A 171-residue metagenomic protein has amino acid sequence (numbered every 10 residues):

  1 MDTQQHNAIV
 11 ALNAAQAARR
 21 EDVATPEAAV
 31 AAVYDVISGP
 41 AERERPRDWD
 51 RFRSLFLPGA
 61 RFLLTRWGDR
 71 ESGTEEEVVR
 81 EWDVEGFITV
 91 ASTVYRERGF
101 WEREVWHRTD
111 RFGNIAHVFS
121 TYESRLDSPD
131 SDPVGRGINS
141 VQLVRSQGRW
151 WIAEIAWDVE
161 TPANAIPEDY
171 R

Functional and structural regions predicted by a protein language model:
M1-L55, R171: Short, low-complexity N-terminal intrinsically disordered segments enriched in polar/charged residues
D2-V10, H117, P129, R136-I166: Short beta-strand edge/turn micro-motifs at domain boundaries
Q16, V23, V33, G86-V90 (+4 more regions): Non-catalytic cap/lid and distal C-terminal segments of serine-dependent acyl enzymes
T25, R61-F62, R66-D130: Surface-exposed, charged secondary-structure patches
V33, F52, A60, V118 (+1 more regions): Hydrophobic pocket/interface hotspot
I37, F56, Y122-S124, A156-V159: Short beta-strand segments enriched in hydrophobic/aromatic residues within well-folded beta-rich domains
E44, P133-G135: Short, glycine/acidic-rich beta->alpha junctions
